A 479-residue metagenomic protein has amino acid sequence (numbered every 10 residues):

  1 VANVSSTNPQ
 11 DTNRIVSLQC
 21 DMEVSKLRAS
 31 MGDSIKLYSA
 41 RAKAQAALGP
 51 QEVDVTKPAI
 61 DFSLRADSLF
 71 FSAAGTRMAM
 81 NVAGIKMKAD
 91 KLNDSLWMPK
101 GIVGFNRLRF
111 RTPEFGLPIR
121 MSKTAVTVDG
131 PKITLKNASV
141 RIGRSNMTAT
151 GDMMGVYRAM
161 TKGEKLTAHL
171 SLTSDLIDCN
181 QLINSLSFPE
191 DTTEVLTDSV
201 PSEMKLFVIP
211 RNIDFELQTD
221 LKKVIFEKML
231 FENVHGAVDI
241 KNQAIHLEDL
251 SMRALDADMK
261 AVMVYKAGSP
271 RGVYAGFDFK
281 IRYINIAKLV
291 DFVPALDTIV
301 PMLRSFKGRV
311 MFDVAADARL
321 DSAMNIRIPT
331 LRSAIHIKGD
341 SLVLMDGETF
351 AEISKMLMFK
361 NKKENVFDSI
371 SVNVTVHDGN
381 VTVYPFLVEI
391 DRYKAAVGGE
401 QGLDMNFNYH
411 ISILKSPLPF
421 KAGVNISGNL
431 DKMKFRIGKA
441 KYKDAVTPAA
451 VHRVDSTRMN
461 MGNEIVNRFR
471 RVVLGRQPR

Functional and structural regions predicted by a protein language model:
V1-S122, V128-P131, R141, S145-L250 (+3 more regions): Membrane-proximal interfacial segments on either side of biological membranes
L135, L247, V383: Short catalytic-loop micro-motif centered on adjacent basic/acidic residues
V376-D404: Extended serine/threonine-enriched, polar tracts that run as long, contiguous segments within proteins
